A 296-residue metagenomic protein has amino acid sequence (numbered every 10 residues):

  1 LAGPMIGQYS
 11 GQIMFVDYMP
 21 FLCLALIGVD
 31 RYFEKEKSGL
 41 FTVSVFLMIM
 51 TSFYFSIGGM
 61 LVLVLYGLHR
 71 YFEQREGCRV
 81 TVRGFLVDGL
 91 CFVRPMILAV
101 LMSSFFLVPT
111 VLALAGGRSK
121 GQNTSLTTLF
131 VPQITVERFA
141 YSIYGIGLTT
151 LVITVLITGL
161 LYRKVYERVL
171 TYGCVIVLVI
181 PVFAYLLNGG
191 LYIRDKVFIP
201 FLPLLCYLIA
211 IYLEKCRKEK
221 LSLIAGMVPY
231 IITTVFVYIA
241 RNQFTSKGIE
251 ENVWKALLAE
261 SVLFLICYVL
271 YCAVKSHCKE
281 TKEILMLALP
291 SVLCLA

Functional and structural regions predicted by a protein language model:
L1-L26, F33-E34, M50-G59, R138-V152 (+2 more regions): Membrane-interface micro-motifs in multi-pass membrane enzymes
G3-Q8, R31-Y32, F46-F53, I157-K164 (+3 more regions): Hydrophobic alpha-helical transmembrane segments
A25-L40, L213-R217: Membrane-interface transmembrane helices that cradle and orient dolichyl/undecaprenyl
G39-F53, L98, T233: Membrane-interface alpha helices of multi-pass inner-membrane proteins
F55, L170-V179, L186-A296: Contiguous transmembrane helix-bundle modules in multi-pass membrane proteins
G59-I97, F264-V269: Perimembrane helix-loop-helix junctions
G84-I199, A240-V253: Periplasmic/ER-lumenal interhelical loops and adjacent helix-loop junctions in multi-pass membrane proteins
